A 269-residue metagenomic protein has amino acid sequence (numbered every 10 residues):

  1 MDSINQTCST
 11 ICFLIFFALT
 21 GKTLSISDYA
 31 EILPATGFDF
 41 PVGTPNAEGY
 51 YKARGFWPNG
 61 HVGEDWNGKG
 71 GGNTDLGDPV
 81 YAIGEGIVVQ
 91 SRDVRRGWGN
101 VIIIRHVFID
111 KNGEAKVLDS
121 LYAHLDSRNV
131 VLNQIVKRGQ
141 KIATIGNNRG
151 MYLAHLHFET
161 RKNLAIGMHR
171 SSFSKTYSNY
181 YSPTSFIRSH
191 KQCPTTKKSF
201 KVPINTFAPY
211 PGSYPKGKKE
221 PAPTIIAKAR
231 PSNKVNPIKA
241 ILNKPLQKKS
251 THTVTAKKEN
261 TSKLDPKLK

Functional and structural regions predicted by a protein language model:
M1-S9: Bacterial N-terminal signal peptides that target proteins for export
S9-A18: Bacterial N-terminal signal peptides
L19-N100, I109, R138, N147 (+3 more regions): Surface-exposed, glycine-biased beta-strand/turn segments
T74-L76, Y81, D110-G139: Short histidine-centered loop motifs in beta-beta connectors
Q90, H124-S127, T144: A residue-level detector for short acidic-glycine micro-motifs
R105-K111, A165: Short edge-strand/loop segments of extracellular domains
E114-S120, R161-K191: Short peripheral tails and domain-boundary helices/loops at the edges of structured domains
I145-H157, A165: Active-site loop architecture of trypsin-fold serine endopeptidases
